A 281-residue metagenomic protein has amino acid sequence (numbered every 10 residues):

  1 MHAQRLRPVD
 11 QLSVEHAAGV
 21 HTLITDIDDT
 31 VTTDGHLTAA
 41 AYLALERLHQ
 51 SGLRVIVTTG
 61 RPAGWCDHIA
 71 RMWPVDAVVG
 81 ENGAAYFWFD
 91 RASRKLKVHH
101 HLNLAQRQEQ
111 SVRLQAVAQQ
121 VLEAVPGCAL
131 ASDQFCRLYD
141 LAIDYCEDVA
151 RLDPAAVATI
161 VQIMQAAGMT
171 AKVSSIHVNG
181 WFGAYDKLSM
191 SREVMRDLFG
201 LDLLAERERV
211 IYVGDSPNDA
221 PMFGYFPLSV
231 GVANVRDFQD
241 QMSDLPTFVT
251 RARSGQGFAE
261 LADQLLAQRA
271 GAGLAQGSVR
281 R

Functional and structural regions predicted by a protein language model:
H2, L6, S13, A18 (+2 more regions): Mg2+-dependent phosphoryl-transfer enzymes with acidic/Ser/Thr/Gly-rich catalytic loops
H2-L12, H16-I27, V31-I56, R61-G80 (+2 more regions): N-terminal glycine/serine-rich phosphate-binding loop of ATP-dependent small-molecule kinases, especially carbohydrate
D34-D133: Active-site phosphate-binding/coordination module
W73-D76, K95-V98, D148-V149, M190 (+1 more regions): Short, hinge-like loop/turn segments at secondary-structure boundaries
W73-P74, N82, A167, Y225-F226 (+1 more regions): Short, structured coil segments at secondary-structure junctions
V117-Y225: Conserved acidic, metal-coordinating active-site core of Asp-based, Mg2+-dependent phosphoryl-transfer enzymes
